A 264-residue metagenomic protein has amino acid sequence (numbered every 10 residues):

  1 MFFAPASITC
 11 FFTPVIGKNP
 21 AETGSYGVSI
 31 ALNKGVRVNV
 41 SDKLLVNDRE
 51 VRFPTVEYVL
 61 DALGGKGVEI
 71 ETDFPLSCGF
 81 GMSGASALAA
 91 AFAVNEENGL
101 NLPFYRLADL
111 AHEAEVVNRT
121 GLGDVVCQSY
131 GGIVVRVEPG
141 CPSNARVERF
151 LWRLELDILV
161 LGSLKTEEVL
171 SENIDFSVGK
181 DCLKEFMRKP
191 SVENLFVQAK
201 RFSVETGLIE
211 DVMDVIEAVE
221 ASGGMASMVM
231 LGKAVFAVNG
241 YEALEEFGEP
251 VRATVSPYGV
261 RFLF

Functional and structural regions predicted by a protein language model:
M1-L76, R252-F264: ATP-binding N-lobe of GHMP and related small-molecule kinases
T9, D73, S77-A87, N118-I133: FAD-binding core of FAD-dependent oxidoreductases, characterized by glycine-rich FAD pyrophosphate-binding loops
T13, S41, C127-Y130, V134-E138 (+1 more regions): Short beta-strand-to-turn element immediately C-terminal to the catalytic PLP-Schiff-base lysine in fold type I
L63-F74, D109-V116, V212-S222: Short, hydrophobic/aliphatic alpha-helical segments
F80-F104: DPxDG-like acidic metal-binding loop motif
F104-R149: Alpha/beta catalytic cores of group-transfer enzymes, especially the acyltransferase/condensing modules of polyketide
P142-F264: C-terminal nucleotide
